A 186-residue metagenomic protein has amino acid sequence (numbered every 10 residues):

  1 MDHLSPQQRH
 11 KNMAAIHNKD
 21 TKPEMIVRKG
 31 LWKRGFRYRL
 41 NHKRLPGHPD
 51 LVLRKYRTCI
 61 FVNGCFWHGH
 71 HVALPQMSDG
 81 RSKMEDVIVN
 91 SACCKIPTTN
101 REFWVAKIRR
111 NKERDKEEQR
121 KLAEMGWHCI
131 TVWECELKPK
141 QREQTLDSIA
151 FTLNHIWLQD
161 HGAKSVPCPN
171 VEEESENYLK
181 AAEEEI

Functional and structural regions predicted by a protein language model:
M1-T131, C135-I186: Nucleic-acid endo/exonuclease domains
